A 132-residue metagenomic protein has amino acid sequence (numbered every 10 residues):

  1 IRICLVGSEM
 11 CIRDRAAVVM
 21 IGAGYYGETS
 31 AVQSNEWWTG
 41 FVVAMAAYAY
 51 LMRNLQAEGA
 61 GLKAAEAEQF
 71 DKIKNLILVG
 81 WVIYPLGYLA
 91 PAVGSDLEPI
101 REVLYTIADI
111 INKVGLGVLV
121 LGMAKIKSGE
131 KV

Functional and structural regions predicted by a protein language model:
I1-G7, C11: Single conserved hydrophobic/aromatic residue that forms the stacking wall/gate of nucleotide- or nucleobase-binding
I12-I21, V42-A47: Mid-membrane cores of alpha-helical transmembrane segments in multi-pass membrane proteins, especially transporters
A23-G27, M45-E66, G87-P91: Alpha-helical transmembrane segments in multipass membrane proteins, preferentially the mid-helix core
G27-W38: Membrane-interface helix caps and helix-loop-helix hairpins in membrane proteins
A31, G59-K63, A124-V132: Membrane-interfacial segments
E36-W38, A57-V79: Membrane-helix boundary/juxtamembrane motif in polytopic membrane proteins
W38-A47, Y105-D109: Alpha-helical transmembrane segments of polytopic membrane proteins
L51-N54, K72-V132: C-terminal transmembrane-bundle signature of multipass membrane proteins, characterized by strong activation on
